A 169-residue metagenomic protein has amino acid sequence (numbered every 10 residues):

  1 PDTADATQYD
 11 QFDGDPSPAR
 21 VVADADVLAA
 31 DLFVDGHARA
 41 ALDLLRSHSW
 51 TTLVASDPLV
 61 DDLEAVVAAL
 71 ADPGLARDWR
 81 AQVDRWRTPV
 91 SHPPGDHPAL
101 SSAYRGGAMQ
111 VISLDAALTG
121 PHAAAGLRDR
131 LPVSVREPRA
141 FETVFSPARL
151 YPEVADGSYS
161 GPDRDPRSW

Functional and structural regions predicted by a protein language model:
P1-T52: Short, well-structured N-terminal submotif of metal-dependent ribonuclease cores
A25, D57, L114-A116: Short secondary-structure boundary segments
L28-A29, V60, L118-T119, F141: A generic structural signal for short hydrophobic patches within well-formed alpha-helices
A29-F33, R87-H92: Short, flexible loop segments at the rims of nucleotide/cofactor-binding pockets, characterized by
L32-F33, E64-V67, A123-A124: Short, well-ordered secondary-structure micro-motifs
L44-S91, R164-R167: PIN-domain endoribonuclease scaffold, especially VapC-family toxins
P94-V111, A117-L118: Acidic, metal-associated active-site segment
T119-W169: Acidic, PIN/NYN-like endoribonuclease modules and their adjacent C-terminal/linker elements
